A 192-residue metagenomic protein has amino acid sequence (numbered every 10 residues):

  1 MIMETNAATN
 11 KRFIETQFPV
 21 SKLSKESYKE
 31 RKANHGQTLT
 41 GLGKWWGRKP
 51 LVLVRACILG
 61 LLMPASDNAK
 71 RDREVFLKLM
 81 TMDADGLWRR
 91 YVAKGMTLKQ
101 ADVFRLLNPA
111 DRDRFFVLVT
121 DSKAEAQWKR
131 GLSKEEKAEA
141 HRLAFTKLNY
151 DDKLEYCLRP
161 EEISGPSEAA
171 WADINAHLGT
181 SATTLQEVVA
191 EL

Functional and structural regions predicted by a protein language model:
M1-L192: S-adenosyl-L-methionine-dependent nucleic acid methyltransferase catalytic domains
